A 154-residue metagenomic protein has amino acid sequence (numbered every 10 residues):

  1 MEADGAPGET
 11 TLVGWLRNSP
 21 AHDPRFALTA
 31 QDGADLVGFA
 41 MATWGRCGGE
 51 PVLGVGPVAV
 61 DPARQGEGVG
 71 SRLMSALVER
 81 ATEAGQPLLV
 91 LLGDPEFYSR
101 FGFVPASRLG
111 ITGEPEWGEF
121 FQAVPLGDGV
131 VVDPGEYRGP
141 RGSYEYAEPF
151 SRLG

Functional and structural regions predicted by a protein language model:
M1-G33, V37-M41: Active-site rim helix/loop that mediates acceptor-substrate recognition in acyltransferases
G33-A34, A63, P125-V130: Short loop segments at secondary-structure junctions
D35, D61-R72, E83-A84, R100-F101: Conserved glycine-rich acetyl-CoA-binding loop
G45-V55, Q65: A conserved beta-turn-beta hairpin within the catalytic core of GNAT-like acetyltransferases that forms part
V55, V60, G66-E79, V90-L91: Conserved acetyl-CoA-binding loop-helix of GNAT-fold acetyltransferases
E83-P87, G93-W117: Conserved active-site alpha-helix within GNAT-family acetyltransferase domains
T112-G154: C-terminal "cap" of GNAT-fold acetyltransferases
